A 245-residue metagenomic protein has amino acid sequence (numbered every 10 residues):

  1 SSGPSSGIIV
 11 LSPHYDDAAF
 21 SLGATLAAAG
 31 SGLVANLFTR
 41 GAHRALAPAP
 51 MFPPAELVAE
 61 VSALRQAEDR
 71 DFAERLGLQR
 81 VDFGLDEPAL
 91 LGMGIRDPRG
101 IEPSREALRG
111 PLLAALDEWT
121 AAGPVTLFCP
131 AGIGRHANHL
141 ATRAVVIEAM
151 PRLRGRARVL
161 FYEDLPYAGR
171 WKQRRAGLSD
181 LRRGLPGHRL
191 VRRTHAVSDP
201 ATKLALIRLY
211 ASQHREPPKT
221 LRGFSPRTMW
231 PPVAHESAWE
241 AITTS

Functional and structural regions predicted by a protein language model:
S1-P4, A67-P98, E118-W119, R156-S245: The feature marks non-catalytic terminal segments
S1-R152: Active-site beta-strand->loop->alpha-helix modules in alpha/beta enzyme cores, enriched in Gly/His/Asp(Glu)
